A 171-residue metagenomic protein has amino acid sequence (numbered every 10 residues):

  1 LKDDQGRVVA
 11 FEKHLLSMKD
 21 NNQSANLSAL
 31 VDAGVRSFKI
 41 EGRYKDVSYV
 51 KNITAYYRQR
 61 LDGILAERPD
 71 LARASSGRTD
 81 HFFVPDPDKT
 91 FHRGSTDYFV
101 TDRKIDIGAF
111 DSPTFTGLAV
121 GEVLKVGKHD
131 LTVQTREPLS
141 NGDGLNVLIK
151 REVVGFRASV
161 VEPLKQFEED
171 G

Functional and structural regions predicted by a protein language model:
L1-G171: Surface-exposed amphipathic alpha-helical tracts and adjacent flexible/coil segments at the periphery of soluble enzymes
